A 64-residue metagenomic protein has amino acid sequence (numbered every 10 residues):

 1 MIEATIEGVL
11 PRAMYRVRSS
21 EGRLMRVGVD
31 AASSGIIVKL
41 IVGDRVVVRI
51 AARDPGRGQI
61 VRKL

Functional and structural regions predicted by a protein language model:
M1, L24, G35, P55: Short, mixed charged/polar active-site loops that provide acid/base catalysis or chelate metal/phosphate cofactors
M1-P11: Structural detector for short beta-strands of small beta-barrel domains
P11-V17: Short aromatic-glycine-enriched beta-strand elements
R23-A31: A short macromolecule-binding patch
S33-V47: Short nucleic-acid-contacting surface segments enriched for D/E, G, S/T with interspersed K/R
A52-L64: OB-fold/S1-family single-stranded nucleic acid-binding modules
